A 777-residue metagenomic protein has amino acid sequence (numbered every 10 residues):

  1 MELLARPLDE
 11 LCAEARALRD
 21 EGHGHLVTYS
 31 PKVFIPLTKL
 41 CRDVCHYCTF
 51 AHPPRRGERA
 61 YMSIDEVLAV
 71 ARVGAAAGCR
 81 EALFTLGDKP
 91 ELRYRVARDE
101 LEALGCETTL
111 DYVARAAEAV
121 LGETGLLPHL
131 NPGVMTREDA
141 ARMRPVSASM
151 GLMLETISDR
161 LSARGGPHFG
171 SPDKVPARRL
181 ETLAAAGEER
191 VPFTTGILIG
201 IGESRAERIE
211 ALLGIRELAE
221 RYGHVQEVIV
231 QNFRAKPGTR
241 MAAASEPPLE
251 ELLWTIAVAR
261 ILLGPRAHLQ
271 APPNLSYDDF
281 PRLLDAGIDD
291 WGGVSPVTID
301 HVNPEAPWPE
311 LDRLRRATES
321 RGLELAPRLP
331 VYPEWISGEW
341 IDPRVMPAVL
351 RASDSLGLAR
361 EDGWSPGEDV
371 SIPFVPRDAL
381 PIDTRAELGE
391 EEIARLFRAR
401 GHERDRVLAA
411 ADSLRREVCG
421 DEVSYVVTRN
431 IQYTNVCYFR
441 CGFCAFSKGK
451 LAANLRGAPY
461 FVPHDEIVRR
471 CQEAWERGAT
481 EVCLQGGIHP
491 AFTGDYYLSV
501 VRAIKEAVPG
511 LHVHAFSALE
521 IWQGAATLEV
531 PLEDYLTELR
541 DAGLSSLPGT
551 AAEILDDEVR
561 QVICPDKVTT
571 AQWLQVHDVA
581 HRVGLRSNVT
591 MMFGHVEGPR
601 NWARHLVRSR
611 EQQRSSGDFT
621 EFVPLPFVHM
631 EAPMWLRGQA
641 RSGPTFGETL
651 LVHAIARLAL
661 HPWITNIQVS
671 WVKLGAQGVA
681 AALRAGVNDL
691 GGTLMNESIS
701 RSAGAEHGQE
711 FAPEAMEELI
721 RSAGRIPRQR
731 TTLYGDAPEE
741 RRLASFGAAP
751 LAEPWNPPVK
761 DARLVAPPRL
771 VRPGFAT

Functional and structural regions predicted by a protein language model:
M1-D9, D20-G22, L68, A75 (+7 more regions): Auxiliary Fe-S-binding modules of radical SAM enzymes
A15, C45, F84, L152 (+13 more regions): Conserved, mostly hydrophobic/aromatic
R16-A17, I35, E118, A141 (+5 more regions): Active-site phosphate/pyrophosphate- and oxyanion-stabilizing loops and adjacent acidic/basic residues in soluble
V27, P31, C41, Y47-R55 (+6 more regions): Mobile, glycine- and charge-enriched loop segments and immediately flanking short secondary-structure elements within
V27-E66, K89-P90, S413, E417 (+2 more regions): Canonical Radical SAM [4Fe-4S] cluster-binding loop centered on the CxxxCxxC motif and its immediate flanking residues
V27-V33, A82-F84, P128-L130, M150-L152 (+13 more regions): Hydrophobic faces of well-ordered beta-strands that scaffold small-molecule active sites in alpha/beta enzyme cores
F34-P36, G87-K89, N131-M135, E155-I157 (+13 more regions): Active-site beta-loop-alpha junctions enriched in small/polar residues
P54-E220, G389, K448-R604, R608-E611: Conserved Radical SAM active-site core
